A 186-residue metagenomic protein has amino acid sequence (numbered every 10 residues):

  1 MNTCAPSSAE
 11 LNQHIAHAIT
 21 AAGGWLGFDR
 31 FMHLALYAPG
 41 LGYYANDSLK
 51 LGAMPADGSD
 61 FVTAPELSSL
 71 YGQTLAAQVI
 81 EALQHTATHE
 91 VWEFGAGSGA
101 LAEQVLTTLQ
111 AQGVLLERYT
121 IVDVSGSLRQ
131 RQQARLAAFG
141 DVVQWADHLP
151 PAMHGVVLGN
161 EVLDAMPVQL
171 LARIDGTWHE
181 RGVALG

Functional and structural regions predicted by a protein language model:
M1-F94, S98-H148, A152-M153: Rossmann-like AdoMet
L158-G186: A mobile, often basic/glycine-rich helix-loop segment that functions as the active-site lid/recognition loop
